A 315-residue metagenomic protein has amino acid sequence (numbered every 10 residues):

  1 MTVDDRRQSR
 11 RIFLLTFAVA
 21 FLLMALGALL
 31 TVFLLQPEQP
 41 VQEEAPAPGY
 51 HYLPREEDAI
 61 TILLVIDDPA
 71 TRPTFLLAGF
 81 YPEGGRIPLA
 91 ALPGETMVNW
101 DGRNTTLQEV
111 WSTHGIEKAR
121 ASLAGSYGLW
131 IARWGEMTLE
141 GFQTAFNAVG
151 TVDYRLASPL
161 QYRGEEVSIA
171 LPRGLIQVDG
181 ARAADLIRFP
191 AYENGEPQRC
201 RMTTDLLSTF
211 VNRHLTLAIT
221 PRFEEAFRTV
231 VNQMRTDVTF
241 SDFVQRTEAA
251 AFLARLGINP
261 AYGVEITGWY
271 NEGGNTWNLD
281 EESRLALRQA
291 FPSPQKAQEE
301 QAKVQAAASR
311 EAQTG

Functional and structural regions predicted by a protein language model:
T2-G315: Non-catalytic, solvent-exposed segments at the cell envelope interface
